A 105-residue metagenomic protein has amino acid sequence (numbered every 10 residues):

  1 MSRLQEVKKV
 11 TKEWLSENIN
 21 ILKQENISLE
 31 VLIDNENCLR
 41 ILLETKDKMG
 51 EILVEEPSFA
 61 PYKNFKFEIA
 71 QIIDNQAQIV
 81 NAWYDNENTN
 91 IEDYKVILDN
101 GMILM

Functional and structural regions predicted by a protein language model:
S2-I21, I72-M105: Ampiphathic alpha-helical segments that act as solvent-exposed interaction surfaces
E25-Q71: Amphipathic, interaction-prone secondary-structure segments
